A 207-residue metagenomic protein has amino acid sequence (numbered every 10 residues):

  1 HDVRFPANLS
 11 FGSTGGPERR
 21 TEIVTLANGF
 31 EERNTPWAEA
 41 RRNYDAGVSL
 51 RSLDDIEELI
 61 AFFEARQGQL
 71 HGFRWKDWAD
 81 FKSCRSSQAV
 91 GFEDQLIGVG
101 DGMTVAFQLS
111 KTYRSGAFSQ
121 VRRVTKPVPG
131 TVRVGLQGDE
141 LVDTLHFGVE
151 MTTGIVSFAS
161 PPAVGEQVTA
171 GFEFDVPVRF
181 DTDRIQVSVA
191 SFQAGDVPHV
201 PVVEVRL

Functional and structural regions predicted by a protein language model:
H1-F63, Q69, V176-G195: Solvent-exposed edge beta-strands and adjacent loop segments that serve as assembly or binding interfaces
R33-N34, Q95-L96, S157-S160: Beta-strand-rich interaction surfaces with strong enrichment in secreted/lumenal proteins
N43, P129-R133, Q167: Exposed beta-strand and adjacent loop surfaces of beta-rich binding modules that mediate intermolecular recognition
N43, T104-A106, M151-I155: A generic structural signal for beta-strand entry/edge sites
L50, K111-R114, S157-V164, R206: Secondary-structure transition/turn motif
I60-H146, E173-L207: Extended beta-strand solenoid/passenger and fiber regions
D139-E166: A surface-exposed beta-strand-loop module
S160-F180: Small/polar beta-strand repeat architecture
